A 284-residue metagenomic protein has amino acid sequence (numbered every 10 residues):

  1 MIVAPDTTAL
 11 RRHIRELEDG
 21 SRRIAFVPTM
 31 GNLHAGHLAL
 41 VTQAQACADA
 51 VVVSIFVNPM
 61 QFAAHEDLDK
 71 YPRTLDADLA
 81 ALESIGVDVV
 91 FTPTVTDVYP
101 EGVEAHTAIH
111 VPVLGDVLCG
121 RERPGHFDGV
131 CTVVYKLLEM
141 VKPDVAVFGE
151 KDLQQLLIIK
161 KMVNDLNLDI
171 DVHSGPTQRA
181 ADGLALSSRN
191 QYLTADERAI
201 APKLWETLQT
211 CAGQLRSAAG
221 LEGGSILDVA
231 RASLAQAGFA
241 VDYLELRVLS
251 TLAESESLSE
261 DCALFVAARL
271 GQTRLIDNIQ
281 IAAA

Functional and structural regions predicted by a protein language model:
I2-F239, R247, I279: Nucleotidyltransferase catalytic core that binds NTPs
D228-A284: Phosphate/ribose-recognition catalytic cores of enzymes acting on nucleotide-derived substrates
